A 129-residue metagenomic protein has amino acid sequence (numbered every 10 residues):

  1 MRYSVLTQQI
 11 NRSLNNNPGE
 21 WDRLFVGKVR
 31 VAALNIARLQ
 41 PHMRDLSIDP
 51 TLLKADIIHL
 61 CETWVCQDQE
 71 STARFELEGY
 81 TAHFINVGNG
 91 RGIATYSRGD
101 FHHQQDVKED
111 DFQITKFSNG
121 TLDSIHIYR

Functional and structural regions predicted by a protein language model:
M1-R129: A shared catalytic/ligand-binding motif for oxyanion handling
